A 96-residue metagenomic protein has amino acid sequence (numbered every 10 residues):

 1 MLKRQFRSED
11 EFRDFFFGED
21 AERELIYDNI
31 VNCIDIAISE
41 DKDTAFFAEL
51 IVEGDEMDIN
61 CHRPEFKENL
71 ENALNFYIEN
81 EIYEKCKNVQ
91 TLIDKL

Functional and structural regions predicted by a protein language model:
M1-F15: Long, acidic/serine-threonine-rich intrinsically disordered regions with weak helical/coil propensity that act as
R7, E11, E22, D41-K42 (+2 more regions): Alpha-helical structural elements
R13-H62: Short, charge-rich, low-complexity alpha-helical interaction segments
R63-L96: Short, compact, well-ordered microdomains
